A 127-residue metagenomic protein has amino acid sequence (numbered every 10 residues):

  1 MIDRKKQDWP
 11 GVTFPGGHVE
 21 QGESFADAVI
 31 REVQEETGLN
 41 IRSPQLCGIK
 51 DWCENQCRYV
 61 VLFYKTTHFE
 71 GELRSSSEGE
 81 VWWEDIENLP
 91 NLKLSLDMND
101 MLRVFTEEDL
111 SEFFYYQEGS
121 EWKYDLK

Functional and structural regions predicted by a protein language model:
M1-F14, N40-I41, Q45, T66: N-terminal strand-loop-strand
T13, F63, W83: Short aromatic/basic micro-patch
P15, V29, V33: Hydrophobic alpha-helical positions that pack around
W52-E72, M101-F105, D109: Active-site-adjacent beta-strand/loop module that shapes the phosphate/pyrophosphate-binding cleft
R74-T106, Y124-L126: NUDIX/MutT-family hydrolases
D109-K127: Acidic/histidine-enriched, glycine/proline-rich intrinsically disordered or flexible terminal extensions
